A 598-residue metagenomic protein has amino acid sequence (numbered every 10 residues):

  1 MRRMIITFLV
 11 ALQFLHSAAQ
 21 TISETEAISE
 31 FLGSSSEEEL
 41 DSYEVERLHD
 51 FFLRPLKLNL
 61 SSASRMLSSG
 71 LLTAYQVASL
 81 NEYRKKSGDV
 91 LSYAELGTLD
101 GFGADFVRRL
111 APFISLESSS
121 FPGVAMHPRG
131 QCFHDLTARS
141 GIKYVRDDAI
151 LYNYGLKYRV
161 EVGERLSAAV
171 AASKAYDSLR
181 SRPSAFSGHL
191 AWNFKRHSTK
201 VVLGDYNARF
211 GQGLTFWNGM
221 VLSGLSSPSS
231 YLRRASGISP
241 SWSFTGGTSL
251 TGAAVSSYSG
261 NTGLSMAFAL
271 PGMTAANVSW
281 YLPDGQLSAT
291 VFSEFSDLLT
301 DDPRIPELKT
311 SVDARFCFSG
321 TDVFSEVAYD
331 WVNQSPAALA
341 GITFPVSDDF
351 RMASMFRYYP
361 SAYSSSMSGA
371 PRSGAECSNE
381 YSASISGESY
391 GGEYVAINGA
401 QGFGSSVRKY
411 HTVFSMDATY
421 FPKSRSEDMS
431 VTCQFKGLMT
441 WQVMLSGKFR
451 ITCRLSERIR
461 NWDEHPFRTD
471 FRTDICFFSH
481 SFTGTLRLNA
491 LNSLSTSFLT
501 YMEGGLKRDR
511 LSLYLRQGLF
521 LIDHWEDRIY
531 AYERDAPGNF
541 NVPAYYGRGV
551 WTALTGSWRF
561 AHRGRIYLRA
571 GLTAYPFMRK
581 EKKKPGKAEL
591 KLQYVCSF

Functional and structural regions predicted by a protein language model:
M4-Q13: Sec-dependent N-terminal signal peptides
Q13, A19-L56, S119-A125, R129-Q131: N-terminal, intrinsically disordered low-complexity tails/presequences enriched in Lys/Ser/Pro and small residues
S42-L91, L110-I114: Amphipathic, charged-and-aliphatic alpha-helical interface segments that function as noncatalytic docking
P122-D148, V160, E164-V170, V201 (+4 more regions): Transmembrane beta-strand segments of Gram-negative outer membrane beta-barrel proteins
K143-A168, A172-G188, F194-T199, T248-S249: Outer-membrane beta-barrel translocator/receptor signature
L151, M273-P283, L287, T300-F598: Exposed, low-structure sequence patches enriched in small/polar residues
S173-A185, F244, A328-V332, L491-L494: Outer-membrane beta-barrel proteins
R182-I238, W242-M266, F350-S365, L499 (+1 more regions): Outer membrane beta-barrel
